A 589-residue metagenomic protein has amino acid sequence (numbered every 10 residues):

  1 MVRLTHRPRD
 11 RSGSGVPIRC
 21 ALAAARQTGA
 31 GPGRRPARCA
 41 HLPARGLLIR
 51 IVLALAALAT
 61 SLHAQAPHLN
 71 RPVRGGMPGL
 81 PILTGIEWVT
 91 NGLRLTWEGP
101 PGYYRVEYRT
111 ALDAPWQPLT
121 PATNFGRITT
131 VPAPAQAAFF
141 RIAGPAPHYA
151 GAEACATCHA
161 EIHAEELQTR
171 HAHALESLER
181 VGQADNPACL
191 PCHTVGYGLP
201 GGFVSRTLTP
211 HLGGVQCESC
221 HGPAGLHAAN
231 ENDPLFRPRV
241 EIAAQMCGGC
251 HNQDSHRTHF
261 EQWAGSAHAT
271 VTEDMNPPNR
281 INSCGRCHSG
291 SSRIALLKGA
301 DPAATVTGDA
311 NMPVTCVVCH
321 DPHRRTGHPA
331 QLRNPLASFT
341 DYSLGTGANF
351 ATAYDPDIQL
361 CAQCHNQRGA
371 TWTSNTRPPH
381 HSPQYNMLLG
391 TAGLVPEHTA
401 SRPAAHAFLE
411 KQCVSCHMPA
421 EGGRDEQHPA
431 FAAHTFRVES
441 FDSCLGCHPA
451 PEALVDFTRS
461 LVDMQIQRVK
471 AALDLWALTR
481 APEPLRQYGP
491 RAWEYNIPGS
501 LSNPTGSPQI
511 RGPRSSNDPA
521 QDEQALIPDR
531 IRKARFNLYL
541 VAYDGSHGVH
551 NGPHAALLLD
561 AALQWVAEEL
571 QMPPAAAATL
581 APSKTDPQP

Functional and structural regions predicted by a protein language model:
M1-V2, V16-I18, I49-V52, V73: Short hydrophobic transmembrane-like helices used for membrane targeting/insertion
L4-R45: Compositionally biased, low-complexity flexible segments
R9, G13-I18, L62, P508 (+2 more regions): Compositionally biased regions
A24, Q65-P147: Short, composition-biased motifs enriched in small/polar/acidic residues
P43-S61: Bacterial N-terminal signal peptides
R74, A143-P396, A404-P429, T435-P589: Short sequence/structural segments immediately N-terminal
